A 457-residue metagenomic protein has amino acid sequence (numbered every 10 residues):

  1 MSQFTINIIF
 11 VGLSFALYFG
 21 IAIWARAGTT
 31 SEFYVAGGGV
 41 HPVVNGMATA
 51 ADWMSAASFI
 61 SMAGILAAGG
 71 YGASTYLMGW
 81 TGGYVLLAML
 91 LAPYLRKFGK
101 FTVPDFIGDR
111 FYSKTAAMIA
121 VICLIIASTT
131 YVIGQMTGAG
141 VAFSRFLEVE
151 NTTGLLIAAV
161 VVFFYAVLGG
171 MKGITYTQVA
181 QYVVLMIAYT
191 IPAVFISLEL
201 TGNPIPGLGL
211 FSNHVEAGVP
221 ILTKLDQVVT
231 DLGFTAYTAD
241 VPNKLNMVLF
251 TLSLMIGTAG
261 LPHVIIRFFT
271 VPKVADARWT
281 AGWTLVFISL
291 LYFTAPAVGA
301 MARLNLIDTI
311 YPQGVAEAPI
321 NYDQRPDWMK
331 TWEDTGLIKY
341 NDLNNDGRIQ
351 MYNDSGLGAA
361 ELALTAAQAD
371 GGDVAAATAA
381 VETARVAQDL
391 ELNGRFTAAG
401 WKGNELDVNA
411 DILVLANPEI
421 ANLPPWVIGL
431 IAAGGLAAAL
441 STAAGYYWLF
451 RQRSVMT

Functional and structural regions predicted by a protein language model:
M1-F59, A166-G169: Membrane-interface "cap" regions at the ends of multi-pass membrane proteins
S2, G38-V40, V44, S61-T75 (+2 more regions): Loop-to-helix junctions at membrane interfaces in multi-pass transport proteins
F15, D52-W53, W80-Y84, L124-I125 (+6 more regions): Residue-level recognition of pore/gate-forming positions within transmembrane alpha-helices of multi-pass
Y18-F19, A51, S74-G169, T223-T235 (+3 more regions): Helix-loop-helix module between adjacent transmembrane segments
I21-V40, Y94-D105, K114-T115, V264-G282: Membrane-helix boundary/linker segments in multi-pass transporters
R26-A27, A56-F59, A63, A88 (+11 more regions): Alpha-helical transmembrane segments of polytopic integral membrane proteins, especially the permease/helical cores
C123-V141, T335, K339-N344, Y352-A360 (+1 more regions): Membrane-helix boundary/coupling elements in multi-pass transport proteins
